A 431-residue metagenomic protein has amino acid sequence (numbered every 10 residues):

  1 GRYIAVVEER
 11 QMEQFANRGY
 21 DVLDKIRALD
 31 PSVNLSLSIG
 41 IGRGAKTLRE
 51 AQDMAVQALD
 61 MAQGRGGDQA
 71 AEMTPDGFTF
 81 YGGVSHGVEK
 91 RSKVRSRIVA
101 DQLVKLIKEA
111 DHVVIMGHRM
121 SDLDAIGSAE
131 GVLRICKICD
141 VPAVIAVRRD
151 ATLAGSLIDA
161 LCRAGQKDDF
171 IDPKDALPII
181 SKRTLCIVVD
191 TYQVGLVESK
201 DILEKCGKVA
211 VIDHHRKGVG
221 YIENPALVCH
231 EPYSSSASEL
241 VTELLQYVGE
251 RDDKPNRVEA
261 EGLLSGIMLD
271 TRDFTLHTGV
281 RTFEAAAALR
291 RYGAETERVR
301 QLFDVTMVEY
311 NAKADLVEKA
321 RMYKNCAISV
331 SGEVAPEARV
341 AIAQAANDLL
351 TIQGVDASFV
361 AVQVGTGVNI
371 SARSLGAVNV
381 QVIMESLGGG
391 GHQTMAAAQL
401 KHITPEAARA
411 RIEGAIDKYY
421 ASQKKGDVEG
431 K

Functional and structural regions predicted by a protein language model:
G1-V6, P31-V56, Q69-T74: A short glycine-enriched loop-to-beta-strand structural element that forms part of the catalytic core of nucleotide
I4-L37: GGDEF/GGEEF active-site signature
A5-R10, R43-G44, A372-S374, L400-I403: Short beta-strand-to-loop capping motifs
A16-R27, G44-G67: Catalytic-core segments of nucleotide cyclases and related cyclic-nucleotide turnover enzymes
D60-V94: Helix-enriched interaction subdomains in cytosolic or periplasmic regions, typified by TIR/SEFIR signaling/NADase cores
R91-S121, I126-A164, D169-T184, L264 (+1 more regions): Hydrophobic helix-and-loop "lid/oligomerization" segment in the mid-to-C-terminal part of catalytic domains
I171-N224: Active-site cofactor/cluster-binding pocket
H214-A286: Short alpha-helices
